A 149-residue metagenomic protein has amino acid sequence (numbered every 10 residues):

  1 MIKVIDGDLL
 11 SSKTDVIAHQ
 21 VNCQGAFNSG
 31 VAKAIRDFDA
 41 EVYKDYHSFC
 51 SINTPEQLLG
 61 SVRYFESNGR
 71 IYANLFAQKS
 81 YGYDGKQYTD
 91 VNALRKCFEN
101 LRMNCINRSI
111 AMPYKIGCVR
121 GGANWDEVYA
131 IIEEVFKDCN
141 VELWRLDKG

Functional and structural regions predicted by a protein language model:
M1-G149: Macrodomain-like recognition of ADP-ribose-binding/processing modules
